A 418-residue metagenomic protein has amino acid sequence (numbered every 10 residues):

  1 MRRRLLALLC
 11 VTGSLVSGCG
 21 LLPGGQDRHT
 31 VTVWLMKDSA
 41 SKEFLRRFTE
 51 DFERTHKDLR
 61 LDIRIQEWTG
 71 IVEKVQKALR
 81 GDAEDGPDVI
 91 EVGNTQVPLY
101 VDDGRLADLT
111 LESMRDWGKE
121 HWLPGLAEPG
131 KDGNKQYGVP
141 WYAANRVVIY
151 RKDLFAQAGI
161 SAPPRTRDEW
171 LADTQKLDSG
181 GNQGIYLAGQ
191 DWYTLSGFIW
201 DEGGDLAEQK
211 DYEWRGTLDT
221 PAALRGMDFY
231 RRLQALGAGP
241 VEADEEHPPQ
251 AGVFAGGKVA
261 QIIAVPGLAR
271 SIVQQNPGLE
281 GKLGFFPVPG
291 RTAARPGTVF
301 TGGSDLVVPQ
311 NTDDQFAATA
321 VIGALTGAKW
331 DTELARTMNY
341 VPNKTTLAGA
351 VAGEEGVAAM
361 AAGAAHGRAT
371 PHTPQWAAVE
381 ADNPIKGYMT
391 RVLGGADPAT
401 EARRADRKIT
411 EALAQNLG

Functional and structural regions predicted by a protein language model:
D51, T55-H121, Q157-A158, V253 (+1 more regions): Extracytoplasmic "Venus flytrap"/periplasmic binding protein-like
R80, G86-D88, D116-L154, Q183-G184 (+2 more regions): A structural signal for short loop-to-beta-strand junctions that line the ligand-binding cleft of periplasmic/secreted
G93-N145, F198, G284-F286, E355: Hinge/lid segment of periplasmic solute-binding proteins
T110-W122, I185, G204-R225, Q274-G278 (+3 more regions): Short, solvent-exposed loop/beta-turn-alpha elements that line the ligand-binding surface or hinge of extracytoplasmic
A156, A365-G418: Conserved C-terminal helix/tail region of periplasmic/extracytoplasmic solute-binding proteins
T174-D178, E213-A243: Glycine-centered hinge/linker elements that transmit conformational signals in sensory and ligand-binding systems
D228-D314: Extracytoplasmic/periplasmic substrate-binding proteins
F286-P287, A335-N383: Long, aromatic- and glycine/proline-rich binding clefts that accommodate carbohydrate-like moieties
